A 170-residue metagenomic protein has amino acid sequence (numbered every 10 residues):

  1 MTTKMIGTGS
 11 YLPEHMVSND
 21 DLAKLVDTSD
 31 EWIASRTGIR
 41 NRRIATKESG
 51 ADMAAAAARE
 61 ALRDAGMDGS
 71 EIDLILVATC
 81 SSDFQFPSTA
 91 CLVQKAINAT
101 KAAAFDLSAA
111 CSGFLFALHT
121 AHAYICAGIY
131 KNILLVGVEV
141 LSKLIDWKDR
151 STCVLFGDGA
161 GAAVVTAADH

Functional and structural regions predicted by a protein language model:
M1-D73, I97: Conserved "HGTGT" condensation-loop signature of ketosynthase/thiolase-family condensing enzymes that catalyze
R59, R63-S70, C80-H170: Acyl-thioester C-C bond-transforming condensing/cleaving domain
